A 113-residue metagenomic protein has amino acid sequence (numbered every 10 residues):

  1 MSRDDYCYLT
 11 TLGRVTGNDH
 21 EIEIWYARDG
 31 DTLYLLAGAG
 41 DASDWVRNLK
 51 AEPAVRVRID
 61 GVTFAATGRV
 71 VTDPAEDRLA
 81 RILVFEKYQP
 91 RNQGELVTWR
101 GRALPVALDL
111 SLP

Functional and structural regions predicted by a protein language model:
D4, N18-D19, N48-K50, G101: Short solvent-exposed loop/turn micro-motifs enriched in small/polar/acidic residues
D4-G38, V55: Short beta-strand segments
G38-A42, F85: Short, conserved turn/kink motifs that form compact alpha/beta structural patches or helix kinks used as
D44-K50, D77-R78: A short, polar/proline- and glycine-enriched secondary-structure boundary/capping micro-motif
V62-P113: Charged, gly/pro-rich active-site loop segments
